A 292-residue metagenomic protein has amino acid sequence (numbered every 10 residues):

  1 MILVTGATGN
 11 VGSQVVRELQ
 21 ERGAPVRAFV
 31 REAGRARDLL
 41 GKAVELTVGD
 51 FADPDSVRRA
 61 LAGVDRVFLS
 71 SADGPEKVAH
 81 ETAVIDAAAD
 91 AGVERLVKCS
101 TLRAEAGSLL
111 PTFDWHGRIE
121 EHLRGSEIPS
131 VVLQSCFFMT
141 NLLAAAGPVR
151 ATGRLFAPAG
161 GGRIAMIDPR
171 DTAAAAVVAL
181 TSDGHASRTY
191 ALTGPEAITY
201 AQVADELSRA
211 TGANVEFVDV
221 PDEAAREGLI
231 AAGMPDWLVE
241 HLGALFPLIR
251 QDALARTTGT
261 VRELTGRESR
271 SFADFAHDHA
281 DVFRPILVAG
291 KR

Functional and structural regions predicted by a protein language model:
M1-G41, A52-V64, D73-T82, D86-R95 (+5 more regions): Oxidoreductase cofactor-interface core, primarily capturing Rossmann-like NAD(P)-dependent enzymes
G49: Cofactor-binding loops of NAD(P)H-dependent oxidoreductases, dominated by short-chain dehydrogenase/reductases
E223-R292: A hydrophobic C-terminal alpha-helical subdomain
